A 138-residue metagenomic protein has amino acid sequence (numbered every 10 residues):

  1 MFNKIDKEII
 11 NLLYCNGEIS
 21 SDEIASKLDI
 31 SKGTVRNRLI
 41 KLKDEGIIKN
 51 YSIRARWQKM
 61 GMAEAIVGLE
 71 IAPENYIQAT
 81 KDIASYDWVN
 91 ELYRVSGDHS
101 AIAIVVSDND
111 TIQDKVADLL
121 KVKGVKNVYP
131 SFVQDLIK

Functional and structural regions predicted by a protein language model:
M1-K138: A compositional/biophysical signature of low hydrophobicity enriched in polar/charged and small residues
